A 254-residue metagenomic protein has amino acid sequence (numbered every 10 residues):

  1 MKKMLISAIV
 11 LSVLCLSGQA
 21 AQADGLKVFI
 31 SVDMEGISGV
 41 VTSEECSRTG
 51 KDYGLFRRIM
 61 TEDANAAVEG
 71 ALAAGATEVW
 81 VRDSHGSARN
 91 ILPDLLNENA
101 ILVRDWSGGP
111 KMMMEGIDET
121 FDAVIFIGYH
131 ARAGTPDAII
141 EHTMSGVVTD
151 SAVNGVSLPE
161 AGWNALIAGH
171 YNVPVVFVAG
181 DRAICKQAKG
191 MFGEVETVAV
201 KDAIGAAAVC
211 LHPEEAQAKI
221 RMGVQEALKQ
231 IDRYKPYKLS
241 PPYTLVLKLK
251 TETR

Functional and structural regions predicted by a protein language model:
M1-M4: Positively charged n-region of N-terminal signal peptides that target proteins for export
S7-S17: Bacterial N-terminal signal peptides
A23-T42: Mature N-terminal segment immediately following signal peptide/propeptide cleavage in secreted/periplasmic
L26, V41, D63-E119: Glycine-rich nucleotide/cofactor/substrate-binding loop typically near the N-terminus or early in the first domain
S31-V32, R82-D83, V124-G128, V178-A179 (+1 more regions): Short beta-strand segments
C46-A66: Short catalytic helix/loop segments, enriched in acidic residues and glycine and frequently bearing histidine
E98-R104, M112-H170, P174-V178, T197: Divalent-metal (Mg2+/Mn2+/Ca2+)-assisted nucleotide/phosphate chemistry catalytic cores
V153-R254: Glycine-rich, Lys/Arg-enriched anion-binding loops that position phosphate/diphosphate groups for phosphoryl
